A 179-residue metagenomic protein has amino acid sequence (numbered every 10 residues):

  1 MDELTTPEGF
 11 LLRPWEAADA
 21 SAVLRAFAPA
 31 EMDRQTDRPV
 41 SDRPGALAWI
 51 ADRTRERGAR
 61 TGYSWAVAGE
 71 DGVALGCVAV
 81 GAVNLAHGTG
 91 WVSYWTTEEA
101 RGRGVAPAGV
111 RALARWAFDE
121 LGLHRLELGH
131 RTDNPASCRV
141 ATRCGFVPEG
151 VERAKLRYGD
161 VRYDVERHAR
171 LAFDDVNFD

Functional and structural regions predicted by a protein language model:
M1, D52-T54: Short, P/G- and charge-enriched loop/turn segments at secondary-structure junctions
M1-E31, S64-D179: Acyl-donor (CoA/ACP) binding surface of acyl/acetyltransferases
T6-P7, D37, R55: N-terminal compositionally biased, intrinsically disordered segments and leader/signal-like regions
F27, T36, R57-G58: Hydrophobic residues in alpha-helical segments
E31-D52, W65: Conserved GNAT-fold acetyl-CoA-binding loop/helix
R55-R60, F146: Short loop/turn motifs at secondary-structure junctions and domain boundaries
